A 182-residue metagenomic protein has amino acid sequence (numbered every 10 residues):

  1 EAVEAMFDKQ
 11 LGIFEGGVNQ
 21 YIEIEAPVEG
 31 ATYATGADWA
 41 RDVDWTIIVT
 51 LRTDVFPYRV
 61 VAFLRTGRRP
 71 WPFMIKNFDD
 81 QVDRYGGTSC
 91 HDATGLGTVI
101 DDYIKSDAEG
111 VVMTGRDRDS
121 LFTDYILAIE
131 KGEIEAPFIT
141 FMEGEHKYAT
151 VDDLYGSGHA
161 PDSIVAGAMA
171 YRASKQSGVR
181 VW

Functional and structural regions predicted by a protein language model:
E1-A37: ATPase catalytic-site recognition across NTP-hydrolyzing enzymes
A2-V3, W45, E133-F138: Proline-centered turn/helix-capping motifs that create local helix->coil transitions or kinks
P27-T53: Gly/Thr-rich phosphate-binding beta-strand-loop-beta motif of the actin/hexokinase/Hsp70
D38, D92, D162-V165: Acidic active-site catalytic centers that drive phospho-/nucleotidyl reactions and related ester hydrolyses
D44, G97, L121, D162-A166: Catalytic-loop motifs flanking and including active-site residues across diverse enzymes
I47, F73-N77, V165: Well-ordered alpha-helical segments embedded in enzymatic catalytic cores
R52-D153: Mg2+-dependent endonuclease catalytic cores in nucleic-acid-processing enzymes, primarily RNase H-like
Y148-W182: Charge-patterned, long linear interaction tracts outside catalytic cores
